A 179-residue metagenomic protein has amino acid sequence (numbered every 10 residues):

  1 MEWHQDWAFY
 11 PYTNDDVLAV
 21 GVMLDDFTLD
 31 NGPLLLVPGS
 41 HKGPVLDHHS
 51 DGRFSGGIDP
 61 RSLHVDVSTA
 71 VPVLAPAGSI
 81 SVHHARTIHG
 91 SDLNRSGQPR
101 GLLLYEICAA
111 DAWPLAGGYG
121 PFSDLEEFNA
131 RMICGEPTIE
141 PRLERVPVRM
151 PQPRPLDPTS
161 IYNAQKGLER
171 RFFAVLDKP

Functional and structural regions predicted by a protein language model:
M1, F54-V67, G97-P99, G117-E127: Short, surface-exposed loop/helix-turn segments at secondary-structure junctions that function as lids/hinges flanking
M1-Y12, H48, C134: Non-heme Fe(II)-dependent double-stranded beta-helix
H4, P11-L29, L74-A77, V82 (+1 more regions): Short, conserved beta-strand element in jelly-roll/cupin
D6-A8, M23, I88-L93: Short beta-turn/strand-loop junction motif enriched in small, turn-promoting residues
D16-L18, S50, S96, G118: Hydrophobic alpha-helical membrane context
V17, G32, R100: Conserved catalytic motifs of the protein kinase core domain
F27-D92: Double-stranded beta-helix
R86-P179: Non-heme Fe(II)/2-oxoglutarate
